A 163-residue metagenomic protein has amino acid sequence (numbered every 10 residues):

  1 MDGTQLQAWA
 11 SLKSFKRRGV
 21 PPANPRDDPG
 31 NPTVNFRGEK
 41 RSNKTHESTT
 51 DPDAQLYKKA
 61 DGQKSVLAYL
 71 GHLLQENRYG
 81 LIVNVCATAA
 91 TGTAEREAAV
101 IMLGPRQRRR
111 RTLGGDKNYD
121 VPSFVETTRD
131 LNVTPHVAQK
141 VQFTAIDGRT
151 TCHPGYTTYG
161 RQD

Functional and structural regions predicted by a protein language model:
M1, T151-P154: Residue-level signal for pocket-adjacent positions within structured domains
M1-L131, A138-K140: Polybasic low-complexity intrinsically disordered regions
F124, R149, T158-Y159: Generic hydrophobic, helix-prone segments enriched in Leu/Val/Ile
T144-T151: Short, charged, surface-exposed secondary-structure boundary motifs
H153-D163: Short amphipathic alpha-helical "interface-anchor" segments enriched in bulky aromatics
